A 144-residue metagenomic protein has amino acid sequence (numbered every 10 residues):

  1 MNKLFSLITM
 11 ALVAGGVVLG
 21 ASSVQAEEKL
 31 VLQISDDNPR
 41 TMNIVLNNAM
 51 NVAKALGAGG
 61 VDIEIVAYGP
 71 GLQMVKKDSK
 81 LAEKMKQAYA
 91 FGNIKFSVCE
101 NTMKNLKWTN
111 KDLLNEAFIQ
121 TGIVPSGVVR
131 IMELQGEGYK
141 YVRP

Functional and structural regions predicted by a protein language model:
M1-A11: Bacterial N-terminal signal peptides that target proteins for export
N2-L4, G16, E28-L30: Secretory/periplasmic and organellar redox-cofactor proteins
K3, G20-S23: Short, low-complexity disordered leader/linker segments with a strong preference for bacterial N-terminal type II
T9-G20: Bacterial N-terminal signal peptides
S23-P144: Secreted/extracellular ectodomain signature
